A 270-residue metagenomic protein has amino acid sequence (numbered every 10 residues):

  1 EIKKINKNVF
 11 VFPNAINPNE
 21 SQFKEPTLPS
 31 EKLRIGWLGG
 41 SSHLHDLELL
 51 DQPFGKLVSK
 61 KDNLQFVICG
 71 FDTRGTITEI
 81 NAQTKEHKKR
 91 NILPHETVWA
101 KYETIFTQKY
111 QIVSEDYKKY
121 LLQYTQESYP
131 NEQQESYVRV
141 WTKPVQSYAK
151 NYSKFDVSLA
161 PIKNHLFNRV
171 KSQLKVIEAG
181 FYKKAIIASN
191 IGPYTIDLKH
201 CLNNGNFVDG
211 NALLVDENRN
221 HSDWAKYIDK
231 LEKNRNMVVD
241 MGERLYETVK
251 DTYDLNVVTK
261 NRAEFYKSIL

Functional and structural regions predicted by a protein language model:
E1-F23: Donor nucleotide-sugar binding/catalytic pocket of nucleotide-sugar-dependent glycosyltransferases
N14, W37-S42, F71, W141 (+1 more regions): Conserved donor-binding loops in enzymes that form glycosidic bonds
T27-H45, D51-V58, V67: Conserved donor-binding/catalytic core segment of Leloir-type glycosyltransferases
H43-P53, Q173, N190, D254: Active-site helix-initiating loop/hinge in glycosyltransferases
G70-K154: Nucleotide-activated donor-binding/catalytic signature segment of Leloir-type glycosyltransferases, i.e., the conserved
W141-G180, I187-H200: Nucleotide-sugar-dependent
T195-D229: Change "using UDP/GDP/dTDP sugars" to "using nucleotide sugars
K230, M237-T252, N261-E264: A short, well-ordered alpha-helix in the C-terminal region of glycosyltransferases
